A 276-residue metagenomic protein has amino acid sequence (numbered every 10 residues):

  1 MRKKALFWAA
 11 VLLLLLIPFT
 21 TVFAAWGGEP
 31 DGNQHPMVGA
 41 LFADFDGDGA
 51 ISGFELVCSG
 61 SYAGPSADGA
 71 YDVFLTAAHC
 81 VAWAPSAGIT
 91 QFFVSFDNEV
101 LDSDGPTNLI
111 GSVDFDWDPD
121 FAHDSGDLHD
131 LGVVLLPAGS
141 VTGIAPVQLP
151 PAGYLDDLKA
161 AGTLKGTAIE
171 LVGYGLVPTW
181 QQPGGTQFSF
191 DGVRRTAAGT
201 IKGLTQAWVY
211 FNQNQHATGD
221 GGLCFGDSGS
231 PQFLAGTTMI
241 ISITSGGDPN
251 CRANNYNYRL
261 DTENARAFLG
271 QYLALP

Functional and structural regions predicted by a protein language model:
M1-A9: Bacterial N-terminal signal peptides that target proteins for export
A9-P18: Bacterial N-terminal signal peptides
F19-A24: Sec/Tat signal peptide C-region and signal peptidase I cleavage site
A25-P36, G47, S52, G64 (+2 more regions): Conserved catalytic-core segment of clan PA serine endopeptidases
D31-M37, V57, S61-L101, F190-L204 (+1 more regions): C-terminal subregion of chymotrypsin/trypsin-like serine protease catalytic domains
F42-F45, F233: Core beta-strand residues in small-molecule sensory/regulatory alpha/beta domains
F54-C58, P106-V113, A145, F188 (+2 more regions): Short beta-strand segments
L128-D220, N255-Y256, T262-G270: Chymotrypsin/trypsin-fold serine protease catalytic domain
